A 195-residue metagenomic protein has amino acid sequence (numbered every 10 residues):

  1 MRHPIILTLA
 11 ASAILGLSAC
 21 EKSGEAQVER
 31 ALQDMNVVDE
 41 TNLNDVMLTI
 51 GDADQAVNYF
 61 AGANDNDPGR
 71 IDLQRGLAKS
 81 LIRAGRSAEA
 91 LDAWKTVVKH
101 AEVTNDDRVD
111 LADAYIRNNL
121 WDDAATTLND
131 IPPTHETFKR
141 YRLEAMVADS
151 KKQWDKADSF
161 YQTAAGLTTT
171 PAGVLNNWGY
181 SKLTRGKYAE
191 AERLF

Functional and structural regions predicted by a protein language model:
R2, I6, I14-G16, C20-G76 (+2 more regions): N-terminal leader/linker segments that initiate helical-solenoid repeat arrays
N66, K99-A101, I131-H135, G166-L167: Structural marker of alpha-solenoid helical repeat scaffolds
G76, D110, L143-E144, N177: Canonical tetratricopeptide repeat
